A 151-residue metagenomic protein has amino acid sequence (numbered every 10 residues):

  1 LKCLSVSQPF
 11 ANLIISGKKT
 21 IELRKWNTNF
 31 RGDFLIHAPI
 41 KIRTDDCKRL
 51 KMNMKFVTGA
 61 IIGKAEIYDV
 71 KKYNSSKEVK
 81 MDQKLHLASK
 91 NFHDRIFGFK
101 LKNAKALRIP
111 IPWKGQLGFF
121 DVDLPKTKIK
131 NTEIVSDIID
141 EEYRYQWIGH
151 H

Functional and structural regions predicted by a protein language model:
L1-H151: Structured alpha/beta reader/binder surfaces that contact nucleic acids or chromatin modification marks
